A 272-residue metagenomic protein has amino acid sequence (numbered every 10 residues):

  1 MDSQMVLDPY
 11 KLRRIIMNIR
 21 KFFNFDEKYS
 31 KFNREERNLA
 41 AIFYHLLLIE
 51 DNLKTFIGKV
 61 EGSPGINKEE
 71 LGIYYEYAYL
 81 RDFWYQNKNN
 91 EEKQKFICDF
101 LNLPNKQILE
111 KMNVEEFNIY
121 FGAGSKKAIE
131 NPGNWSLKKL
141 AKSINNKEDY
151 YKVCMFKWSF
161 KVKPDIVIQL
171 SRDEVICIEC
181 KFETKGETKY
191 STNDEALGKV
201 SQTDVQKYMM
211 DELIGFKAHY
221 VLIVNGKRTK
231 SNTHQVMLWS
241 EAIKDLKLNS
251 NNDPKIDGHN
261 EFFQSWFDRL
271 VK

Functional and structural regions predicted by a protein language model:
D2-K272: Charged, terminal alpha-helix-loop-beta segments that serve as non-catalytic nucleic-acid engagement and/or assembly
